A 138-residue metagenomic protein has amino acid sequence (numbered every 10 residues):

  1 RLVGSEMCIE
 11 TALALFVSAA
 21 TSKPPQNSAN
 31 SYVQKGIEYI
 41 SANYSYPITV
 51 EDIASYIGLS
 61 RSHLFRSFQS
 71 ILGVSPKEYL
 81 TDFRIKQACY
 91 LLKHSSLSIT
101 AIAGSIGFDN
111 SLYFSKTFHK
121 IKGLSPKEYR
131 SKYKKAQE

Functional and structural regions predicted by a protein language model:
R1, F16-A20, P24, P126: Short amphipathic alpha-helical interaction/hinge segments
L2-C8: Short, small-residue-biased leader/transition segments that mark boundaries at the very start of proteins
E6, Q26-V33, V50, D82 (+1 more regions): Short, structured helix-loop boundary elements
L13-T21, S41, K93: Short amphipathic alpha-helical interface segments enriched in basic and hydrophobic/aromatic residues, used as
E38, A42, P47, E51 (+3 more regions): Terminal helix-turn-helix DNA-binding modules in bacterial transcription factors
S55-S62: Basic, low-complexity segments
Y56, S105-I106, I121: Residues within the alpha-helical elements of helix-turn-helix
